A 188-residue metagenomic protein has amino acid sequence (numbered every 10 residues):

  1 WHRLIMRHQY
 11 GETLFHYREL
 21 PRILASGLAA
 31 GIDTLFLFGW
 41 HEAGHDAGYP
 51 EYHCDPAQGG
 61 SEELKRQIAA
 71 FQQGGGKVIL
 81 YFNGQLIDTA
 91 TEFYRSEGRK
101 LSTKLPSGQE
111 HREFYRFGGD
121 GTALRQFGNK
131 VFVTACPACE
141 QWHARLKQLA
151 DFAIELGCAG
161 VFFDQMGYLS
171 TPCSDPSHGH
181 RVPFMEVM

Functional and structural regions predicted by a protein language model:
H2, E12-Y17, P56-A57, A69 (+1 more regions): Active-site-adjacent "subsite" loops/lids of carbohydrate-active enzymes
H2-R18, D46-S61, Q126-A144, G167 (+1 more regions): The substrate-binding groove and active-site-proximal loops of carbohydrate-active enzymes, especially glycoside
R7, L35-L37, V78-Y81, V161-F163: Hydrophobic faces of well-ordered beta-strands that scaffold small-molecule active sites in alpha/beta enzyme cores
R18-A43, F152-G160: Catalytic domains of carbohydrate-active enzymes, especially glycoside hydrolases
I23-S26, G60-Q67, L149, F184-M188: A general structural detector for well-ordered alpha-helical segments in enzyme core domains, enriched
G27, F71, D164: Conserved, mostly hydrophobic/aromatic
H41, G84-D88, G167-L169: Active-site-proximal loop/turn and secondary-structure-junction residues that shape catalytic pockets, frequently
